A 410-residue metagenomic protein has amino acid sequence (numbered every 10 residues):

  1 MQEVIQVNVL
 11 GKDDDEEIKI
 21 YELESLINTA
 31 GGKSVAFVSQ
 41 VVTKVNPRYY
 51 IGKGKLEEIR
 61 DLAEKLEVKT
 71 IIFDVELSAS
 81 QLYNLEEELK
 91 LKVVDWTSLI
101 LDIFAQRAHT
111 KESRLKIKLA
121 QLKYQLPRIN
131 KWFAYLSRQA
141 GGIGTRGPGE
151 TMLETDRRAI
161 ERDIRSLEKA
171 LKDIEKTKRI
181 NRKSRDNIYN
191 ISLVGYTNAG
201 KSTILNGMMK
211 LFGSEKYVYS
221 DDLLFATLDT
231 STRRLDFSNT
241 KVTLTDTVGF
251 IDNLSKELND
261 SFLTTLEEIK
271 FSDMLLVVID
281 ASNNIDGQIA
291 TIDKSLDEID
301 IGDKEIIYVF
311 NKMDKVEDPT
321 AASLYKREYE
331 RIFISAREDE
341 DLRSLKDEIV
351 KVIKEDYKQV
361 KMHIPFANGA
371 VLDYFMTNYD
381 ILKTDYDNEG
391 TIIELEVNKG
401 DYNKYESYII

Functional and structural regions predicted by a protein language model:
M1-D102, I409: N-terminal accessory targeting/assembly segments
Q6-L10, F37-Q40, I72-D74, L276-D280 (+3 more regions): Conserved beta-strand segments of the P-loop GTPase G domain that flank and frequently precede/overlap
G11-D14, P47-R48, R107, M152 (+4 more regions): Flexible beta-alpha connector loops of hexameric P-loop NTPases
E22-L26, R60-D61, L77, L82-E87 (+2 more regions): Conserved C-terminal guanine-recognition region of P-loop GTPase G domains, centered on the G4
K92-S98, D102-Q106, E112-G141, G302-I307 (+1 more regions): Canonical P-loop GTPase G-domain recognition
K116, K123-L126, N130-F133, E154 (+4 more regions): Alpha-helical coiled-coil heptad-repeat register
Q139-K256, I269: Conserved G1/Walker A P-loop phosphate-binding module
E355-I410: NTP-binding/hydrolysis catalytic cores, primarily Walker-type P-loop NTPases
